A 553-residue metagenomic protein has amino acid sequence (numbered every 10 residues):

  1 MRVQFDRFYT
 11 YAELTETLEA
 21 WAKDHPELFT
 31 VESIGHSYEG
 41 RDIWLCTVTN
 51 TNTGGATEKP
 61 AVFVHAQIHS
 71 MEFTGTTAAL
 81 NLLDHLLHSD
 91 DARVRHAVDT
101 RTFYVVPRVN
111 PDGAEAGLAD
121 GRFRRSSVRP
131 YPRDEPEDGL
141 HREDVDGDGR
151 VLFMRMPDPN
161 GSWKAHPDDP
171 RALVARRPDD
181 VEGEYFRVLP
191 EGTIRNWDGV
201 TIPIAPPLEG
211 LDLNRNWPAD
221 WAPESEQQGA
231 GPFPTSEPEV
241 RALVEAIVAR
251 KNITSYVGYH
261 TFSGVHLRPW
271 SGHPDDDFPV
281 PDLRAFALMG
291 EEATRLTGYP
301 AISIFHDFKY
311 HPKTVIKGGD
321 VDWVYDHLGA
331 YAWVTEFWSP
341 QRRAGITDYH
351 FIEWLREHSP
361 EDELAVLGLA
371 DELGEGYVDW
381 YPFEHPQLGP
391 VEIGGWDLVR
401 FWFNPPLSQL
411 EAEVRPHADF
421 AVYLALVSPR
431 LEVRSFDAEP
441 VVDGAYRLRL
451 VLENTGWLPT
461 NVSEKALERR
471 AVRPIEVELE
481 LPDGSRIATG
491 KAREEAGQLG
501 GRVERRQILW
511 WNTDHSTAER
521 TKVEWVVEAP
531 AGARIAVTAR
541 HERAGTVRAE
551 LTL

Functional and structural regions predicted by a protein language model:
M1-W44, L410-A412, F436: Short glycine- and acidic-rich boundary segments immediately preceding or forming the N-terminal edge of structured
R2-F8, I68-H69, Q228-F233: Second-shell loop/turn segments in exported
T30-V31, H65, Y104-V106, D112 (+8 more regions): Metallocarboxypeptidase
G40, E58-A78, R93, R108 (+1 more regions): Short HxH-centered metal-ligating active-site micro-motif
L45-A56, Q67: Short beta-strand-to-loop junctions in surface cap/lid or active-site-entrance loops
T74-A119: Short helix-loop-beta-strand segments that form the rim/entrance of peptidase-like active sites
D144, D148: Acidic carboxylate motifs that coordinate Ca2+ or other divalent cations, activating on Asp/Glu
R447, E453-L553: C-terminal beta-sandwich/jelly-roll accessory domains of carbohydrate-active enzymes
